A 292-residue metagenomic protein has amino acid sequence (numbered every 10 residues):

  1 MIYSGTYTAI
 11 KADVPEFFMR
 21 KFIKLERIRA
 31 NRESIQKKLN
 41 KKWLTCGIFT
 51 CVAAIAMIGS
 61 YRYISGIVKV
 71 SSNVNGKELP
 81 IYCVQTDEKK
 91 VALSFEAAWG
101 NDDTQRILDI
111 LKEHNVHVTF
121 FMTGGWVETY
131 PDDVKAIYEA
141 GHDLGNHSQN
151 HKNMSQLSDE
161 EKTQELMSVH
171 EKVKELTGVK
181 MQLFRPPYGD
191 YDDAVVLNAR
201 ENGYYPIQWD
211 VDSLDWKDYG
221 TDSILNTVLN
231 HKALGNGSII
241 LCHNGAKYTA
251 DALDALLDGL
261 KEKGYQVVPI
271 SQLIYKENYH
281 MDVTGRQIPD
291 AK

Functional and structural regions predicted by a protein language model:
M1-L93, D109-V118, N236-K292: Terminal accessory/targeting
G66-L157, E161-K172, M181, A255 (+1 more regions): Active-site beta->alpha N-cap acidic-glycine motif
A92-S94, V118-M122, D143-N146, Q182-P186 (+3 more regions): Structural recognition of the beta-strand scaffold that forms the well-ordered cores of secreted hydrolase catalytic
A98, T123-G125, Q149, G189 (+3 more regions): Active-site beta-loop-alpha junctions enriched in small/polar residues
N101-D103, K152-K180, D190-N236, Y248-A252: Alpha-helical scaffold elements lining the catalytic groove of polysaccharide deacetylases
V134-A136, E160-K162, D222-L225, D282-R286: Short low-complexity, flexible loop/linker segments enriched in glycine and/or proline with clustered acidic
E139-D143, T177-K180, H231-A233, G285-K292: Structural recognition of alpha->loop->beta junctions
